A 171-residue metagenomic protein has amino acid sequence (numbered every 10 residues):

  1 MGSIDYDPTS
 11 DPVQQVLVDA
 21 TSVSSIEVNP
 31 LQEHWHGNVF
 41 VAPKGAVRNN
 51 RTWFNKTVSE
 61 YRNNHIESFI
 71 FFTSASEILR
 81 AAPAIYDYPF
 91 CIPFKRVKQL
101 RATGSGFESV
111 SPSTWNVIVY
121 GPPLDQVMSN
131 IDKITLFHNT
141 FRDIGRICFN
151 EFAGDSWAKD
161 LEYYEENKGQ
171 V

Functional and structural regions predicted by a protein language model:
M1-V171: Class I S-adenosyl-L-methionine-dependent methyltransferase catalytic core
